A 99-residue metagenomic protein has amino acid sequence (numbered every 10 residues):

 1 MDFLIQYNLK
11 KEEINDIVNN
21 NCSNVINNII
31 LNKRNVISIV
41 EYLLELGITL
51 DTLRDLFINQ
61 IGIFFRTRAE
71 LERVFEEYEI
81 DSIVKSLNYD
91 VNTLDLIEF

Functional and structural regions predicted by a protein language model:
M1-F99: Long amphipathic alpha-helical repeat/alpha-solenoid cores
